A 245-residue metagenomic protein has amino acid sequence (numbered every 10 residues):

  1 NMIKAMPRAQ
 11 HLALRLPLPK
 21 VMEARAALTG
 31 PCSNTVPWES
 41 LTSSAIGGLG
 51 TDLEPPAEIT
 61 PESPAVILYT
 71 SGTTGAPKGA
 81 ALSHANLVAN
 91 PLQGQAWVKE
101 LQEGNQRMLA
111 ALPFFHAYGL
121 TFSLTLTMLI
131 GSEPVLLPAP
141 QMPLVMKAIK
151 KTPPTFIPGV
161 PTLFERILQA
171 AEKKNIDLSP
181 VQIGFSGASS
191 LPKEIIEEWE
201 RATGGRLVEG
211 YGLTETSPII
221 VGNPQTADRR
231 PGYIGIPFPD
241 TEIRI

Functional and structural regions predicted by a protein language model:
N1-P61, A171: ANL superfamily adenylate-forming
P37, L41, I46, S190 (+1 more regions): Adenylate-forming AMP-binding core of the ANL superfamily, especially NRPS adenylation
L49-S63, I67-A110, I130-S132, N175: Conserved adenylate-forming
P64, T70-T73, M108, F114 (+5 more regions): Conserved S/T- and glycine-rich ATP-binding loop of Class I adenylate-forming
V88-R107, F115-F156, A170-A171: Conserved AMP-binding/adenylation subdomain of ANL enzymes
A111-H116, S189: Conserved AMP-binding
Q141, L163-F164, L191: Alpha-helix capping/helix-boundary segments
P154-G159, L168-R229, E242: Gly/Ser/Thr-rich phosphate-binding loop
